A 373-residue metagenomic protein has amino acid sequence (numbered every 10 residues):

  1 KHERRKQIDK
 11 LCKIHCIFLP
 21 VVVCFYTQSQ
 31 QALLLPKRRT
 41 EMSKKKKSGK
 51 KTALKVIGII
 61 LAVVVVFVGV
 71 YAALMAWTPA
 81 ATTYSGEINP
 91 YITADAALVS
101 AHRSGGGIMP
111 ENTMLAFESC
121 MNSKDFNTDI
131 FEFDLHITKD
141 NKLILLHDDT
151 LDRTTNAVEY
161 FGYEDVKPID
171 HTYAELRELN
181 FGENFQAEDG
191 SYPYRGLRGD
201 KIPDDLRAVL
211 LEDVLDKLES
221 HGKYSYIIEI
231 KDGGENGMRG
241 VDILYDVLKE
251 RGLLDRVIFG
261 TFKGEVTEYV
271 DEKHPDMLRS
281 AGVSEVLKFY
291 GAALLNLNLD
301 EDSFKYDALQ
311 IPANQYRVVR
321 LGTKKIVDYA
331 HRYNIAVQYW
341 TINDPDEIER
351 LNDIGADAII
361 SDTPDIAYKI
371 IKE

Functional and structural regions predicted by a protein language model:
K1-C12: Extreme N-terminal basic, low-complexity initiation segments that serve as generic localization/processing leaders
L11, L19, L33-L35: Leucine-biased recognition of intrinsically disordered, low-complexity hydrophobic segments
V23-T52: N-terminal Lys/Arg-rich, disordered targeting/topogenic segments
S43-E373: Phosphate-group recognition and catalysis centered on beta-loop-alpha active-site segments
